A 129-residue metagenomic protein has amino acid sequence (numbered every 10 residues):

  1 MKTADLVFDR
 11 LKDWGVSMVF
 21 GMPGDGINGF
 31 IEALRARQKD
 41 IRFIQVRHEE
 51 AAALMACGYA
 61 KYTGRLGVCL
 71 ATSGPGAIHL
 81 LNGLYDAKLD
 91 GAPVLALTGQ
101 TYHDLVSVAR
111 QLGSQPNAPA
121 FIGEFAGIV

Functional and structural regions predicted by a protein language model:
M1-V129: N-terminal alpha/beta PP-like core and its mobile active-site loop of ThDP/TPP-dependent enzymes
